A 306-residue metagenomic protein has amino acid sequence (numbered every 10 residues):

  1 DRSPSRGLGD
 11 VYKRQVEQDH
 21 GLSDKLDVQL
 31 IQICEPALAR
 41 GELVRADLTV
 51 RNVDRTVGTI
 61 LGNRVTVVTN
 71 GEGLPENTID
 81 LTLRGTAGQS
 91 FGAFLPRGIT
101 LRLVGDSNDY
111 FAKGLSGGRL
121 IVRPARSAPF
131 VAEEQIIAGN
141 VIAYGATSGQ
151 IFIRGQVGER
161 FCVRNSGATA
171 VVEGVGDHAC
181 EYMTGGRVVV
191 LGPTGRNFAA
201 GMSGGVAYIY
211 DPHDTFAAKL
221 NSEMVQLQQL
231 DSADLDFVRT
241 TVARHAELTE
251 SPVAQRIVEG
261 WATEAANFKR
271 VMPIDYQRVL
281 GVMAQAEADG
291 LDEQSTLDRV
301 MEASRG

Functional and structural regions predicted by a protein language model:
D1-Y12: Single conserved hydrophobic/aromatic residue that forms the stacking wall/gate of nucleotide- or nucleobase-binding
D10-G306: Long, distal/terminal scaffolding or interaction modules with repetitive or compositionally biased sequence
